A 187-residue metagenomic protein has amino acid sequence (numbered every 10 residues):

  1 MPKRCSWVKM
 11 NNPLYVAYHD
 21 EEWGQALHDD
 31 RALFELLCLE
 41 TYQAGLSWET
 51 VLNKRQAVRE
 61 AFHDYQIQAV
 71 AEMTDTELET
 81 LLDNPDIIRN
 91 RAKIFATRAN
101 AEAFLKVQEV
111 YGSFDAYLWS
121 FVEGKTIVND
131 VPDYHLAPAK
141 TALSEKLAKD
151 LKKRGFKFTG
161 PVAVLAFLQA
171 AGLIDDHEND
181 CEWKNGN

Functional and structural regions predicted by a protein language model:
M1-N187: HhH-family (HhH-GPD) DNA N-glycosylase catalytic core used in base-excision repair
